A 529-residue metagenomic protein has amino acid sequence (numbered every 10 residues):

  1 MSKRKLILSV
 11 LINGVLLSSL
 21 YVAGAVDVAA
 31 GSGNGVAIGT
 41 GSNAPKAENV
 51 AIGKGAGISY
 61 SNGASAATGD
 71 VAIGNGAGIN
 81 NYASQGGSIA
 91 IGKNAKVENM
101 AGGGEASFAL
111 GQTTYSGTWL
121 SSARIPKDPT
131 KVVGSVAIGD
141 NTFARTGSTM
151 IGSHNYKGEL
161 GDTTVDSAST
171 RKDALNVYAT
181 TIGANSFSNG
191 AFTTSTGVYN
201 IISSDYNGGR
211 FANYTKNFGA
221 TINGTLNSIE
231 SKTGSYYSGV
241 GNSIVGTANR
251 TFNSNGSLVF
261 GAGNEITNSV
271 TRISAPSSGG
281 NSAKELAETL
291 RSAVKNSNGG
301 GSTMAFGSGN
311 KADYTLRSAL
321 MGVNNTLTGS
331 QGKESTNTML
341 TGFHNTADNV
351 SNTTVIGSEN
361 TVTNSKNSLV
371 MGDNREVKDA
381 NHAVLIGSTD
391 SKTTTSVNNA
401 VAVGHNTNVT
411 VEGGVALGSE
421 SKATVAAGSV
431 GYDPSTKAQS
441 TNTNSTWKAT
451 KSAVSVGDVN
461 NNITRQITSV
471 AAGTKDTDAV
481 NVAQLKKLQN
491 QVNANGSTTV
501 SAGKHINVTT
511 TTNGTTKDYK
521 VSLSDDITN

Functional and structural regions predicted by a protein language model:
M1-A25: Gram-negative bacterial Sec-dependent N-terminal signal peptides
A23-T441, T446-A453: Periodic small-residue-enriched repeat registers in elongated scaffold domains
G158, T424, I463, T474 (+1 more regions): Short, acidic Gly/Pro/Ser/Thr-rich loop/turn segments
N189, D313, N461-I463, T528-N529: Short, surface-exposed beta-strand/loop "edge" segments at domain boundaries and coil↔beta transitions
G263, D458-N461: Glycine-rich, acidic and aromatic/proline-enriched surface loops and short helix-turn segments that act as binding
G404, L417-G418, G457, V470 (+1 more regions): Generic beta-strand/beta-sheet core signal
A427-T446, A453-S455, Q489-N529: Surface-exposed, low-helix, low-complexity loop/repeat segments of extracellular attachment proteins
T450, N460-N490, G514-L523: Extracellular repetitive beta-rich solenoid segments
